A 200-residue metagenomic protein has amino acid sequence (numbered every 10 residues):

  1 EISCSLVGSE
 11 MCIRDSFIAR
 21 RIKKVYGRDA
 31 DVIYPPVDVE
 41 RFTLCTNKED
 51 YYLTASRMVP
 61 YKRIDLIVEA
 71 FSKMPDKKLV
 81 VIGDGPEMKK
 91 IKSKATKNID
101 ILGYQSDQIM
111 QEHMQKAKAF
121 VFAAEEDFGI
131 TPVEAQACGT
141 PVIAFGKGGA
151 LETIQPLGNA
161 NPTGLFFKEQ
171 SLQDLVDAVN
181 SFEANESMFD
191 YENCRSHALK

Functional and structural regions predicted by a protein language model:
E1-G8, I13: Single conserved hydrophobic/aromatic residue that forms the stacking wall/gate of nucleotide- or nucleobase-binding
R20, D31, P36-D50: Acidic anion/phosphate-binding donor-loop and adjacent secondary structure in glycosyltransferase catalytic cores
C45-K62, I67-M74, L79-V80: Conserved donor-binding/catalytic core segment of Leloir-type glycosyltransferases
K89-I109: Nucleotide-activated donor-binding/catalytic signature segment of Leloir-type glycosyltransferases, i.e., the conserved
Q115-D127, T140: Acidic donor-binding loop of glycosyltransferase active sites
P141-G146, I154: Short hydrophobic beta-strand element within catalytic cores of glycosyltransferases and related nucleotide-activated
L151-S181: Change "using UDP/GDP/dTDP sugars" to "using nucleotide sugars
M188-K200: A short, well-ordered alpha-helix in the C-terminal region of glycosyltransferases
